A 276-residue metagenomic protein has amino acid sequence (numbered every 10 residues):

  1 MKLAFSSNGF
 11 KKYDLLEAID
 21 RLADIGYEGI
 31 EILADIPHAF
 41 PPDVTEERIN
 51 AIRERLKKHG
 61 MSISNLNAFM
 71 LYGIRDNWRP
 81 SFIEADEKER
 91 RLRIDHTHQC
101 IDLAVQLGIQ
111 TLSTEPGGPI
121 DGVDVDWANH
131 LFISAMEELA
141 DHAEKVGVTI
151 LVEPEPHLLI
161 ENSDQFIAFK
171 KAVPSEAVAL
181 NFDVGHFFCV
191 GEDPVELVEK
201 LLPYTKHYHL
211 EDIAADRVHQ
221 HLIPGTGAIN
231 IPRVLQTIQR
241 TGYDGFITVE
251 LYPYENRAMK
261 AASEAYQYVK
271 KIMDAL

Functional and structural regions predicted by a protein language model:
M1-A4, K11-G26, N50, K57 (+2 more regions): Histidine-acidic metal/acid-base catalytic patches
G9-K11, A34-I36, F69-Y72, P116-I120 (+4 more regions): Active-site-proximal loop/turn and secondary-structure-junction residues that shape catalytic pockets, frequently
L16-E17, K58, G73-A179, C189: Active-site acidic/histidine proton-transfer and metal-coordination neighborhood in alpha/beta enzyme cores
E28-G29, S62, Q110, T149 (+1 more regions): Residue-level detector of anion-binding/catalytic polar loops
E28-L33, S64-F69, T114, L202-A214: Non-cysteine beta-strand/loop elements that form the S-adenosyl-L-methionine
L33-L56, P116-I120: Glycine-rich, proline-tolerant flexible connector loops at the mouths of alpha/beta enzymes
A39, P80-E84, Q220-G225: Short glycine-enriched, charge-decorated loop/helix-capping segments at active-site entrances that position
I49-D76: Short hydrophobic interaction/assembly module
